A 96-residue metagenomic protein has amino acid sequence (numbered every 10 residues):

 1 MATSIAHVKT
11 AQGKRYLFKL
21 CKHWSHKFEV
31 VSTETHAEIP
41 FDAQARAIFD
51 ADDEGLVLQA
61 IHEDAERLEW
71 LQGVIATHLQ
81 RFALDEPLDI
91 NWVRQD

Functional and structural regions predicted by a protein language model:
M1-Y16: Terminal, regulation- and interaction-focused segments at domain boundaries
S4, E34-H36, I90, R94: Structural preference for solvent-exposed beta-strand-turn elements and adjacent flexible terminal/loop segments within
K9-A11, D42, I61-E63: Solvent-exposed residues in well-ordered beta-strands and their adjoining turns, especially edge/terminal strands
G13-S25: Amphipathic alpha-helical segments
H26-Q44: Ser/Thr-rich, low-complexity intrinsically disordered terminal regions
A43, A47-I48, R94-D96: Eukaryotic, polar/proline-rich low-complexity intrinsically disordered regions
R46-H62: Beta-strand/loop substructures that line and gate deep hydrophobic ligand-binding cavities in soluble
Q59-D96: C-terminal structural segments of small proteins and small subunits
